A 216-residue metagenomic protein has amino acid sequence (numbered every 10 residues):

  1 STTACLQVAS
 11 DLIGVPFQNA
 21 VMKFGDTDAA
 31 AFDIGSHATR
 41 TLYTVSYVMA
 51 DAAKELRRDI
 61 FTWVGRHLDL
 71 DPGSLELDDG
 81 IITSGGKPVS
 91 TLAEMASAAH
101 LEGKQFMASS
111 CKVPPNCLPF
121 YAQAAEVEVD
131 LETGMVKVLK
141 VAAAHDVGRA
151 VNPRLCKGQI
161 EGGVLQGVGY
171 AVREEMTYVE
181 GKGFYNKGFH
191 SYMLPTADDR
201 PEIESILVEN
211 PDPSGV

Functional and structural regions predicted by a protein language model:
S1-V216: Cofactor-binding beta-sheet edge motifs in enzyme active sites
